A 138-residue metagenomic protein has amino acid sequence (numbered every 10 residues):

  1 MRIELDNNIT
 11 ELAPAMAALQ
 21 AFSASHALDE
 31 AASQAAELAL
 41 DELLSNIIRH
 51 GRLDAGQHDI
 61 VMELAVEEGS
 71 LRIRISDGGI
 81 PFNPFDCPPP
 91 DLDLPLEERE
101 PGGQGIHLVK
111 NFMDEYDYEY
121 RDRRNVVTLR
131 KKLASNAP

Functional and structural regions predicted by a protein language model:
M1-I3, N7-I9, K110-P138: Flexible, glycine-/charge-rich segments associated with ATP-binding catalytic modules
L19-D41, E98-E100: Conserved short strand/loop->alpha-helix "switch" segment adjacent to the catalytic nucleotide/phosphoryl-transfer site
I47-R52: Short helix-loop "hinge" at the ATP-lid/N-box region of the Bergerat-fold HATPase_c
H58-A65: A conserved short beta-strand within the histidine kinase catalytic ATPase domain
A65-I73: Short beta-strand-loop-beta element adjacent to the nucleotide/active-site pocket used for signaling
I73-P101: Glycine-rich/acidic phosphate-handling loop/turn and adjacent ATP-lid/helix of nucleotide-binding kinase/ATPase domains
E98-M113: Glycine-rich phosphate-binding loop
